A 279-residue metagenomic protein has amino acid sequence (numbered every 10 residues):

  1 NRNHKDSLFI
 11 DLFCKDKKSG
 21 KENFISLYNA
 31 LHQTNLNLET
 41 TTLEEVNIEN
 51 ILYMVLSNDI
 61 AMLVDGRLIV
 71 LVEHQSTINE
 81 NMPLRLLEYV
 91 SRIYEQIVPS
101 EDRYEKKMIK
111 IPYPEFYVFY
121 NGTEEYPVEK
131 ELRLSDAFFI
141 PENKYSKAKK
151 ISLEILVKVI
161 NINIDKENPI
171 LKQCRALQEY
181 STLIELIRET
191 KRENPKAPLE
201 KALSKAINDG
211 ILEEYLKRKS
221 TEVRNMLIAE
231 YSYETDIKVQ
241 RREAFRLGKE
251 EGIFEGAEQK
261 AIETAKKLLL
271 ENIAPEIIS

Functional and structural regions predicted by a protein language model:
N1-N168, E243: Accessory alpha/beta interaction modules
L63-S76, D102, I160, Q178 (+1 more regions): Short, charged alpha-helical interaction segments and adjacent helix-coil junctions
L132-R133, L171-E179: Short, surface-exposed amphipathic charged segments that create phosphate/polyanion-binding patches used for binding
